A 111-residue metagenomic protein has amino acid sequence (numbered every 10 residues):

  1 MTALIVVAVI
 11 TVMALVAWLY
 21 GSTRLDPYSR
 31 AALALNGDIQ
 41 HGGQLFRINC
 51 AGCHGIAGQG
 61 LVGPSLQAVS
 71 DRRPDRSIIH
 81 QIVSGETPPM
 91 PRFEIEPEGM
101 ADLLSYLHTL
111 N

Functional and structural regions predicted by a protein language model:
A3-W18: Hydrophobic membrane-insertion alpha-helices, especially the h-region of bacterial N-terminal signal peptides
I5, D26, L104: Functional cleft and adjacent loop/helix regions within the main domain that mediate ligand binding or catalysis
M13-A14, R24-A31, C50-H54, S65: A broad, low-specificity signal for short, low-complexity segments enriched in glycine/proline and polar/charged
A14, G37-D38, D75: Short, flexible segments with low predicted structural confidence
W18-L45: Electrostatic cytochrome c docking/interface patches
R24-D26, G58-V62, E86: N-terminal alpha-helical segment
N36-S65: Short extracytoplasmic
A57, Q67-N111: Extracytoplasmic electron-transfer domains, predominantly the class I c-type cytochrome c fold
